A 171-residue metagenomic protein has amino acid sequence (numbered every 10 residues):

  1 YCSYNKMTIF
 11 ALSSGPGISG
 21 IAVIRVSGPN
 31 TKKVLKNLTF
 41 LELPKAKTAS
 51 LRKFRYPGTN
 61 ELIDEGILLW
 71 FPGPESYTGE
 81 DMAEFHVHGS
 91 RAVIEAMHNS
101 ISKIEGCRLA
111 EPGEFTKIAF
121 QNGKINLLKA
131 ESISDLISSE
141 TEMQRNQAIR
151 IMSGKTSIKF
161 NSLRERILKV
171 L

Functional and structural regions predicted by a protein language model:
C2-N146, R150, G154: A glycine-rich (often HGG/GG-containing) alpha/beta subdomain
N146, R150-R164, L168: Short amphipathic alpha-helical segments with heptad-repeat character
